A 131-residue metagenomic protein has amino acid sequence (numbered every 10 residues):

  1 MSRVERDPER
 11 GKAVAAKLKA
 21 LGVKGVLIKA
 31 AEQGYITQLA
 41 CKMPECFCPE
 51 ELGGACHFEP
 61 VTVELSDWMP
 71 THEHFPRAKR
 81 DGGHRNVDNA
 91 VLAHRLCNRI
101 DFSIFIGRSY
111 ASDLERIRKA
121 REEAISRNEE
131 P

Functional and structural regions predicted by a protein language model:
M1-F58, D81-H84: Short, charged surface segments at domain edges that flank catalytic/cofactor-binding sites
R3-E5, V26, F102-A111, R127-P131: Catalytic cores of phosphodiester-bond-cleaving enzymes
R10-L21, D113-N128: Long, compositionally biased, charged low-complexity segments
G22, G34, G53, G107 (+1 more regions): Short, flexible coil/linker elements and helix-boundary hinge sites characteristic of intrinsically disordered
I36, C41, F75-R77, C97 (+1 more regions): Intrinsic structural disorder/low-complexity segments
E50-L92, D101: Histidine-centered nuclease catalytic patch
H57, A90-D113, I117: Short Cys/His-centered divalent metal-binding micro-motifs
G83-R95, A120-P131: Short Fe-S-cluster ligation motifs
